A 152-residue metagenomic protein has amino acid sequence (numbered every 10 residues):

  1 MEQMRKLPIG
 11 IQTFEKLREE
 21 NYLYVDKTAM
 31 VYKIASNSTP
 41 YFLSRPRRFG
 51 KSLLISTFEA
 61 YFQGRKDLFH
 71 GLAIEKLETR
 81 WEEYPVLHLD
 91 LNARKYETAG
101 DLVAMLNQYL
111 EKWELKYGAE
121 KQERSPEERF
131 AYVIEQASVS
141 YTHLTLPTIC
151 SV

Functional and structural regions predicted by a protein language model:
M1-L144: Phosphate-binding site recognition
H143-V152: Single conserved hydrophobic/aromatic residue that forms the stacking wall/gate of nucleotide- or nucleobase-binding
